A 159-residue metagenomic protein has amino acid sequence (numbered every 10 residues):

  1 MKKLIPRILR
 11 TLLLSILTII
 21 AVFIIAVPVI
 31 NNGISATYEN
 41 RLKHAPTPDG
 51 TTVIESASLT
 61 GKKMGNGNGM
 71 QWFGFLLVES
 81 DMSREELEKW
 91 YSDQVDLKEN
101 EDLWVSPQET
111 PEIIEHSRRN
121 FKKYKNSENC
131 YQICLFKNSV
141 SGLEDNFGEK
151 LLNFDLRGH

Functional and structural regions predicted by a protein language model:
K2-F75, E79-H159: An acidic-aromatic pocket/loop used at catalytic or ligand-binding sites
